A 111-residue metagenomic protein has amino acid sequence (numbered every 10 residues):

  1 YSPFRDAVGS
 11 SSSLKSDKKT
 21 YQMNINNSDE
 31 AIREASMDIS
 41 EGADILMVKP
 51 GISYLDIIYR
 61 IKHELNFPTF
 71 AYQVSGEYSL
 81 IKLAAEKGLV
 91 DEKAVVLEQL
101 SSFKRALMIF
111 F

Functional and structural regions predicted by a protein language model:
Y1-F111: Alpha/beta enzyme core
